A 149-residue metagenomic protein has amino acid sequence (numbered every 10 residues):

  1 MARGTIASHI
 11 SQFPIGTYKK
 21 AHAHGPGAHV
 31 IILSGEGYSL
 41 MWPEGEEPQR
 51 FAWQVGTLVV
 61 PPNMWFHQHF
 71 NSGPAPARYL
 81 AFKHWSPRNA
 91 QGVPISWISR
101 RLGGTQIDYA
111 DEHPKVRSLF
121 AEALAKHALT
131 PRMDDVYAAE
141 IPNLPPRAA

Functional and structural regions predicted by a protein language model:
M1, T5-H9, S39-M41, E46 (+1 more regions): Intrinsic, low-complexity N-terminal interaction/targeting segments
M1-K20, G27: A short glycine-rich, His/Asp/Glu-containing loop-to-beta-strand
S8-Q12, H29, R50, L58-V60: Conserved hydrophobic/aromatic beta-strand scaffold that supports enzyme active sites
P14-I15, H24-E44: Glycine- and acidic-residue-biased ligand/ion/polar-headgroup-sensing regions
Y18-H24, R50-A52, F70-N71: Short histidine-centered beta-strand/loop micro-motifs that create catalytic or ligand/metal-coordination sites
Y18-K19, L58-V59, M64-H69: Histidine-centered metal-chelating micro-motifs
P43-N63: Short acidic-glycine-tyrosine-enriched beta hairpin
F70-A149: Double-stranded beta-helix
